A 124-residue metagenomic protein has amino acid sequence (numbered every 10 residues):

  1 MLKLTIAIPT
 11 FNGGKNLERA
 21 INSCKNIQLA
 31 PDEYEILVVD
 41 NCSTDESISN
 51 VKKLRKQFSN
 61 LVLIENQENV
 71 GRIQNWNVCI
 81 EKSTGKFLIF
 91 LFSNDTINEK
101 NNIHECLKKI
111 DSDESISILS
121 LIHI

Functional and structural regions predicted by a protein language model:
L2-T5, E35: Cell-envelope/extracellular polymer assembly enzymes that use nucleotide-activated donors
G13-I27: Short, well-formed alpha-helical segments that are part of the catalytic scaffolds of diverse glycosyltransferases
N16-E18, D45-L54: Acidic helix N-cap motif at the loop->helix transition within catalytic regions of sugar-transfer enzymes
D40-S49, E68: A conserved acidic beta->alpha catalytic loop
N66-S83: Glycine-rich, basic loop-to-helix element that forms the pyrophosphate-binding segment of sugar-nucleotide handling
G85, H123-I124: Conserved small/polar residues in nucleotide/adenosyl-binding loops
L88: Short aromatic/hydrophobic "clamp" motif used to bind/position activated sugar donors
T96, K100-I122: Conserved donor NDP-sugar-binding/catalytic core segment of glycosyltransferases
